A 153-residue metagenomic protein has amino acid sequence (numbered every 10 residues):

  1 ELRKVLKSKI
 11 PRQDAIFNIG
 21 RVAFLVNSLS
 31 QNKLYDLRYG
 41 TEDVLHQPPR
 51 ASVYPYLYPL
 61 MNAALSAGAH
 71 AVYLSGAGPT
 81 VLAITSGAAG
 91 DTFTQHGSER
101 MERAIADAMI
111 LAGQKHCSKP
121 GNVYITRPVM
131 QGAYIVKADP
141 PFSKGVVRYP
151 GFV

Functional and structural regions predicted by a protein language model:
E1-L6, I10-R12: Short, acidic (Asp/Glu-rich) active-site segment that either coordinates a divalent metal cofactor
N18-A23, L29-V153: Glycine-rich, charge-dense phosphate/pyrophosphate-binding loop(s) and the adjacent flexible "lid"/catalytic subdomain
